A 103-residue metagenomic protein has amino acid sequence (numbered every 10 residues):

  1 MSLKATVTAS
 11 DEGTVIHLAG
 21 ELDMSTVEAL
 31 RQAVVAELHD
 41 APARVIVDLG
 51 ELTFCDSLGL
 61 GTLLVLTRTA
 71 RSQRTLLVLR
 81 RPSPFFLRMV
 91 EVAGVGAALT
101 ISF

Functional and structural regions predicted by a protein language model:
M1-F54, V65-F103: STAS-like cytosolic regulatory interaction modules
